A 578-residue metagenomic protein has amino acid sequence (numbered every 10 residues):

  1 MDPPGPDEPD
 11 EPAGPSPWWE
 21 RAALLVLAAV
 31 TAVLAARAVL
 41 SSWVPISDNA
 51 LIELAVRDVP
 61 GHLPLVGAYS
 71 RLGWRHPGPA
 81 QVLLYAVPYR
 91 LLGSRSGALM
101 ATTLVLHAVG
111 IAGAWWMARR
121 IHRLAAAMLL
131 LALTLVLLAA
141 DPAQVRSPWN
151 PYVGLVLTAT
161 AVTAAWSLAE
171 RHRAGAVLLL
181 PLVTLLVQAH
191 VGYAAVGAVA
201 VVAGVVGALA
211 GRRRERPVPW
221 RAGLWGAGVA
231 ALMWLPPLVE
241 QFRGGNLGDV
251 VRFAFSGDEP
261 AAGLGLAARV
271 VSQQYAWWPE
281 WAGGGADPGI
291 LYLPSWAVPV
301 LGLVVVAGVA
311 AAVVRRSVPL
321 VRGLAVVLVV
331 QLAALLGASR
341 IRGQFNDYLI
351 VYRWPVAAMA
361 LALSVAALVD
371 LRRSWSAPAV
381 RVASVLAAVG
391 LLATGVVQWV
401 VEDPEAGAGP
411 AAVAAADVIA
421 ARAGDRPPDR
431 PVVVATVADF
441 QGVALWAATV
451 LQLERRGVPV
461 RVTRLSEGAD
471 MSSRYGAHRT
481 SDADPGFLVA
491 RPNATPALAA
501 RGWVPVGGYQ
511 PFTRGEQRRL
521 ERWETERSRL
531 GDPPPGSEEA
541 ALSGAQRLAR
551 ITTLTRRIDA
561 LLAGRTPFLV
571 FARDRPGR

Functional and structural regions predicted by a protein language model:
D10, A161-L178: Membrane-interface transmembrane helices that cradle and orient dolichyl/undecaprenyl
L51-R75, P79-L83, V87: Extracytosolic helix-loop segments that constitute the early lumenal/periplasmic catalytic or substrate-binding loops
A55-D58, G211-R212, R221-L303: Transmembrane-lumen/periplasm boundary regions of multi-pass, lipid-linked membrane glycan transferases
P79, L83, L92-A112, Q144-N150 (+1 more regions): Loop-to-helix entry region of an early transmembrane alpha helix in multi-pass inner-membrane enzymes
A101-H122, T160, A307-G308: Transmembrane-helix motifs of polytopic, lipid-linked glycan transferases
A114, A118-L137: Transmembrane-helix signature of polytopic, membrane-embedded enzymes that assemble or transfer cell-envelope glycans
R119-A126, G211-L224, D287-L332: Membrane-interface helix-loop-helix junctions at transmembrane boundaries of multi-pass membrane enzymes, predominantly
V162, A176-V191, A195-V202, V229-L232: Membrane-interface alpha helices of multi-pass inner-membrane proteins
